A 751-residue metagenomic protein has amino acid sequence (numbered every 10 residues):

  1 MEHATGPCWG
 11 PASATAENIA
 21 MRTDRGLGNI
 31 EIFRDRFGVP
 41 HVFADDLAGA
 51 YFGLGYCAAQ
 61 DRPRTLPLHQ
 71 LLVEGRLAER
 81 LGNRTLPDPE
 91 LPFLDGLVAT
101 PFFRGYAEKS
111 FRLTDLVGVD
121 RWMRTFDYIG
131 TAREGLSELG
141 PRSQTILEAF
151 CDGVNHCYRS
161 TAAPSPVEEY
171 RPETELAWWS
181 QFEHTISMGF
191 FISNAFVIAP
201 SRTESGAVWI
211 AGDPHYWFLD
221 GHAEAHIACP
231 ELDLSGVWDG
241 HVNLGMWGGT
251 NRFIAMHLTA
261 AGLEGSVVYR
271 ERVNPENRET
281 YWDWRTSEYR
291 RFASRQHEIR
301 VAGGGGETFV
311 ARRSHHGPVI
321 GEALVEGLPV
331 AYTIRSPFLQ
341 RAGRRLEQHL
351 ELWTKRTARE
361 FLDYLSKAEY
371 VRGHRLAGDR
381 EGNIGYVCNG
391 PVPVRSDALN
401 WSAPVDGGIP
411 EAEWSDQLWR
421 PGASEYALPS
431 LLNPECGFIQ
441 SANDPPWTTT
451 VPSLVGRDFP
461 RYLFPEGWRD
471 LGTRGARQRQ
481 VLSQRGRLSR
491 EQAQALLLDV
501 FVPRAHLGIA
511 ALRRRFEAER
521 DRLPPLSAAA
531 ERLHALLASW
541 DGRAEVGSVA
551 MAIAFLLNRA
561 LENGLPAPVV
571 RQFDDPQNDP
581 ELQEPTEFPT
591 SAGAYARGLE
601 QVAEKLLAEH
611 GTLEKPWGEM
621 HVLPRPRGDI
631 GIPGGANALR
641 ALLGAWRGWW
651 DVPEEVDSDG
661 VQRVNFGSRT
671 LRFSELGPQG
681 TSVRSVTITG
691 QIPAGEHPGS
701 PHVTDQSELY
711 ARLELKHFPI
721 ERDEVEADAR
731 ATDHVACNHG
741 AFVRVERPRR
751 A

Functional and structural regions predicted by a protein language model:
E2-E517, L523-L526, E531-A535, S539-A751: C-terminal/peripheral segments of proteins
